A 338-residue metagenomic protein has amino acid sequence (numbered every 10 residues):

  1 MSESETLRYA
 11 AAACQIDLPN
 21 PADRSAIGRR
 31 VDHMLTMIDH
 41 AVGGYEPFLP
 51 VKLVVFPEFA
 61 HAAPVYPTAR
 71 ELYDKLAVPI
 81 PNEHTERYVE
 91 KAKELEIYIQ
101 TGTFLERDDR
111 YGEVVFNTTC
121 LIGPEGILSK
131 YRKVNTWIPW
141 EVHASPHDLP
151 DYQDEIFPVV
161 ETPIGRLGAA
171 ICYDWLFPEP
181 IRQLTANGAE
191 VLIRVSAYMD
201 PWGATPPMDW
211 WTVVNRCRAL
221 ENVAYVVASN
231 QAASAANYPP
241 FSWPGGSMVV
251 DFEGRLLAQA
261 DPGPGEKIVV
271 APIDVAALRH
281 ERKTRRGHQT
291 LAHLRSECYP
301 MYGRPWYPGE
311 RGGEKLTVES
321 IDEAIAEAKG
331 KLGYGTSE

Functional and structural regions predicted by a protein language model:
M1-V51, I193: N-terminal active-site segment of His-dependent metallophosphoesterases
A11, N117-S129, G246-A260: Short, glycine-anchored, charge-dense loop/turn motifs used at functional sites
A13, T118-L121, K130, F157-V159 (+3 more regions): Conserved hydrophobic/aromatic beta-strand scaffold that supports enzyme active sites
Q15-D17, P57, R132, V195-S196 (+2 more regions): Residue-level recognition of beta-strand->loop/alpha-helix junctions
G28, D32, D39-P124, L128-K130 (+3 more regions): Cys-nucleophile CN-hydrolase/nitrilase-fold catalytic domain and related Cys-dependent amidase chemistry that acts on
P81-Q100, R166, C172-V269: CN hydrolase (nitrilase-like) catalytic-core segments centered on the catalytic cysteine and neighboring Lys/Glu
E106-V191, V195-C217, G287: Active-site catalytic loop in hydrolytic enzyme cores
E221, N230-E338: C-terminal beta-strand edge segments of enzyme domains
